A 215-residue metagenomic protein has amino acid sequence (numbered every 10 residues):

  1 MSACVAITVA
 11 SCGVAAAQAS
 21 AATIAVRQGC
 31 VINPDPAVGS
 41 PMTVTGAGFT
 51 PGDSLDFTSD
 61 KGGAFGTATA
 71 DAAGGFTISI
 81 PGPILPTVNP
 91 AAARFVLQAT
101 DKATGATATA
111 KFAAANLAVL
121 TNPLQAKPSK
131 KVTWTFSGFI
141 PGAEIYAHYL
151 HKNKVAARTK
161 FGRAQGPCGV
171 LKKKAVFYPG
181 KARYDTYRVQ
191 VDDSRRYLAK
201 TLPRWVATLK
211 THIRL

Functional and structural regions predicted by a protein language model:
M1-T8, C12-L215: Extracytoplasmic/secretory-pathway segments with low complexity and glycosylation-like composition
